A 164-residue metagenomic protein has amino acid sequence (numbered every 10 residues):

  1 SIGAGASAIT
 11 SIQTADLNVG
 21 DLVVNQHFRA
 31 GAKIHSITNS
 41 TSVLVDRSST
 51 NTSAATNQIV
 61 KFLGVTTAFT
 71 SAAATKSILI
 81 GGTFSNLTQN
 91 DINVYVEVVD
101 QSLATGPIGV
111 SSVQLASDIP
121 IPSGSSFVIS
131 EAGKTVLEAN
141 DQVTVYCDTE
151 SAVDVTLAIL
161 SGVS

Functional and structural regions predicted by a protein language model:
S1-G64: Small/polar beta-strand repeat architecture
A4-Q13, N51-A55, F62-K76, T88-N90 (+2 more regions): Surface-exposed ligand/attachment interfaces on beta-rich extracellular proteins
L22, Y95-V99, T156-A158: Beta-strand signatures of extracellular beta-sandwich domains
Q26-F28, V99-G106: Change "in extracellular beta-sheet-rich domains … of secreted and cell-surface proteins" to "in beta-sheet-rich domains
H27-A32, G133-V136, T149-S151: Short, charged beta-turn/beta-strand-edge "cap" motif at the junction between a beta-strand and an adjacent loop
L63-S77, G81-Q89, A139-N140, Y146-S164: C-terminal interaction-tip segments
S102-Q142: Intrinsically disordered, low-complexity Pro/Gly/Ser/Thr-rich segments with frequent PxxP/GP/PP motifs and embedded
